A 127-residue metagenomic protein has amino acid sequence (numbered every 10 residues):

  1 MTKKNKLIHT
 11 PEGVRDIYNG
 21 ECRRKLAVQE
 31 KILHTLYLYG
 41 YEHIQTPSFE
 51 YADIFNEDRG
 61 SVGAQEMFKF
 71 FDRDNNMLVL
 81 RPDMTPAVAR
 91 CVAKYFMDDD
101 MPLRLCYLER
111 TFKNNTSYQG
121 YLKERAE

Functional and structural regions predicted by a protein language model:
M1-E127: TRNA-recognition modules of translation machinery and tRNA-sensing kinases, especially anticodon-binding
